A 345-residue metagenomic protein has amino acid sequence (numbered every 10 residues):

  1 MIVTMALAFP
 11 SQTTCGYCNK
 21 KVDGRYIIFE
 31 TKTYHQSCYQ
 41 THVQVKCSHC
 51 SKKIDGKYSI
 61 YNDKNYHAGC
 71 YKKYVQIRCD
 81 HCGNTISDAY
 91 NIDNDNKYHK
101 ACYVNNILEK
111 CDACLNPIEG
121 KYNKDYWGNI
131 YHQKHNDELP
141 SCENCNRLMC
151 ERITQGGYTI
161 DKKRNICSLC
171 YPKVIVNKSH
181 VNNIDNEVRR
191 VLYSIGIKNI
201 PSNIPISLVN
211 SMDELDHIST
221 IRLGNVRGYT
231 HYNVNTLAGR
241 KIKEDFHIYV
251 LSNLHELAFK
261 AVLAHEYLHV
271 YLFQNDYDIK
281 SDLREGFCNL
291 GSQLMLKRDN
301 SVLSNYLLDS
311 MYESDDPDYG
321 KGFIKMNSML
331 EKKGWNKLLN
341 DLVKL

Functional and structural regions predicted by a protein language model:
M1-P10: Classical Sec-dependent N-terminal signal peptides that target proteins to the secretory pathway
S11, T31, V43, D63 (+6 more regions): Short metal-coordination and nucleic-acid-contact micro-motifs, chiefly zinc-binding Cys/His arrays
C15-C18, V22, Y26-F29, T33-Y34 (+16 more regions): Fold-core signature of tandem repeat domains
H49, D80-H81, A101-V234: A metal-dependent hydrolase signature that marks the N-terminal structural subdomain at the beginning of catalytic folds
L108, N136-E151, I195-I197, Y312-L345: Pan-zinc metallopeptidase signature
L192, A261-N275, E285-N289: Active-site recognition of the HExxH zinc-binding catalytic motif
I221-K260, Y267-Q274: Active-site scaffold of zinc-dependent metalloenzymes
Y277-Y319: Post-HExxH zinc-binding segment in Zn-dependent metallohydrolases
